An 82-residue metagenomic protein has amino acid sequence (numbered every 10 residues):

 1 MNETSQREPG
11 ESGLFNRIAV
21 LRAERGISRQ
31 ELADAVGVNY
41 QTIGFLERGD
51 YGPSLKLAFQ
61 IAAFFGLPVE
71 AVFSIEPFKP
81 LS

Functional and structural regions predicted by a protein language model:
M1-T4, E8-P9, A63, F73-S82: Short, charged recognition helix plus adjacent turn of helix-turn-helix-like nucleic-acid-binding domains
N2-E24: A short, Lys/Arg-rich alpha-helix, primarily the initiator
N16-A35, Q60: Short basic helix-loop element that most often maps to the first helix and adjoining turn of HTH DNA-binding modules
I18, L32-A33, I43-L46, V72: Conserved hydrophobic/aromatic packing and binding residues within compact polymer-binding modules
G37-Y51: Recognition helix of helix-turn-helix/homeodomain-like DNA-binding domains that insert into the DNA major groove
F45, G49, Q60, F78: Alpha-helical DNA-recognition elements
K56-A71: DNA major-groove recognition helix of helix-turn-helix/homeodomain DNA-binding modules
